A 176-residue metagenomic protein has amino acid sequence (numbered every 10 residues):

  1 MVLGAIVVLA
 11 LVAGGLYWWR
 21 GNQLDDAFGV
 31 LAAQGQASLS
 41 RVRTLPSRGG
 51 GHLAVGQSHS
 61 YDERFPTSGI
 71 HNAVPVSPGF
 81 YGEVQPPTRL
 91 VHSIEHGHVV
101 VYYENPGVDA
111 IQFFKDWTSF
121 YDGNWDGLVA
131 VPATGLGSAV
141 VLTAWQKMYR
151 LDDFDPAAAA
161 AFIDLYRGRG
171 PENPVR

Functional and structural regions predicted by a protein language model:
V2-L16: Hydrophobic membrane-insertion alpha-helices, especially the h-region of bacterial N-terminal signal peptides
G15-D26: Hydrophobic single-pass membrane-insertion segments
D25, W117-R176: Helix-rich interaction surfaces within compact, conserved domain-sized segments that mediate assembly or partner
G29-R89: Surface-exposed, low-hydrophobicity interaction/linker segments
Q57, G97-V99, S138: A generic secondary-structure signal marking the coil-to-beta-strand transition
A73-V74, G79-G123: Mid-length scaffold segments of soluble, non-membrane domains
